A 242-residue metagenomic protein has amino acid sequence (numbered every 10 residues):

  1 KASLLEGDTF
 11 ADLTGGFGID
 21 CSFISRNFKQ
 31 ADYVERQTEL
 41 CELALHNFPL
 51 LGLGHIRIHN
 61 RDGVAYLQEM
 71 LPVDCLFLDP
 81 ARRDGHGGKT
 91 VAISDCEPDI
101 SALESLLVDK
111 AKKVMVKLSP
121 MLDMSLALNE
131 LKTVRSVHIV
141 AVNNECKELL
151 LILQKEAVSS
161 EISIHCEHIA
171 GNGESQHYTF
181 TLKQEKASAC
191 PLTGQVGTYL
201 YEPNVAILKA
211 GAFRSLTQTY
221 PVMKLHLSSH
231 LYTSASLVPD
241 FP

Functional and structural regions predicted by a protein language model:
K1-G7: SAM-dependent Rossmann-like transferase core, predominantly class I methyltransferases with a strong bias toward
G7-G16: Conserved class I S-adenosyl-L-methionine
F17-K29: Conserved SAM-binding loop of SAM-dependent methyltransferases across substrates and taxa, primarily the Class I
K29, L53, K112: Short phosphate-binding/catalytic loops that engage adenosine nucleotides
Q30-E35: Conserved SAM-binding motif I beta-strand of class I
R36-C75: S-adenosyl-L-methionine
F77, R82-P242: Class I S-adenosyl-L-methionine
